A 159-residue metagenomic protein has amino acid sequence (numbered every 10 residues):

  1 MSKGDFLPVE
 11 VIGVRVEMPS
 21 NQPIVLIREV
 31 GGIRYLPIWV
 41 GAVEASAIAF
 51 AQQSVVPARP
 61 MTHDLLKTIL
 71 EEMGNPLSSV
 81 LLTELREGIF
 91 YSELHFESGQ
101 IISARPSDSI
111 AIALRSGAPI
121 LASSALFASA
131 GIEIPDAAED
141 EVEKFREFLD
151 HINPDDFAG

Functional and structural regions predicted by a protein language model:
S2-G159: Divalent-cation
